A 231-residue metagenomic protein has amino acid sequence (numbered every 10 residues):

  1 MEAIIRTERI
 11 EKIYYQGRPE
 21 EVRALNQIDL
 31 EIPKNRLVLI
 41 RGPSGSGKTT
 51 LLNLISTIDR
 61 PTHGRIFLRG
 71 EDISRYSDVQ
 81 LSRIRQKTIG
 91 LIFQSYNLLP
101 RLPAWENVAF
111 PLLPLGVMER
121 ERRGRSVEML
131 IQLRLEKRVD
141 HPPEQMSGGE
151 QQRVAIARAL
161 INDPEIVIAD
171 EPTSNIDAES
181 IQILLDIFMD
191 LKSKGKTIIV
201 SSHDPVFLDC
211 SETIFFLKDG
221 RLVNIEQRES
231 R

Functional and structural regions predicted by a protein language model:
S56: Helix-to-loop junction immediately C-terminal to a conserved catalytic motif
G64-D72: Conserved ABC transporter NBD signature motif
Q86, H141-E144, N162, K194: Conserved signature/switch motifs of ABC ATPase nucleotide-binding domains
L102-F110: Short coil-to-helix segment of the ABC ATPase nucleotide-binding domain corresponding to the Q-loop/switch region
P142-M146, E150-Q152: Conserved ABC ATPase signature
V167-D170: Catalytic Walker B motif of ABC-type/P-loop ATPase nucleotide-binding domains
A178-S180: Helix N-cap at the start of a conserved alpha-helix in ABC-type nucleotide-binding domains
